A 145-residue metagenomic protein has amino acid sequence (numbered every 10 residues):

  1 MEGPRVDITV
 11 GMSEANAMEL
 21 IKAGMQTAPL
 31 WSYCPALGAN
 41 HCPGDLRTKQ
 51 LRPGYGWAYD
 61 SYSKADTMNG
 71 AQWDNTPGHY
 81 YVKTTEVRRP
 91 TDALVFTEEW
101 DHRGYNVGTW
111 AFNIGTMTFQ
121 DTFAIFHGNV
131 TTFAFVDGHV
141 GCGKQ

Functional and structural regions predicted by a protein language model:
M1-Q145: Short, well-structured segments within or immediately adjacent to enzyme catalytic domains that line ligand-binding
